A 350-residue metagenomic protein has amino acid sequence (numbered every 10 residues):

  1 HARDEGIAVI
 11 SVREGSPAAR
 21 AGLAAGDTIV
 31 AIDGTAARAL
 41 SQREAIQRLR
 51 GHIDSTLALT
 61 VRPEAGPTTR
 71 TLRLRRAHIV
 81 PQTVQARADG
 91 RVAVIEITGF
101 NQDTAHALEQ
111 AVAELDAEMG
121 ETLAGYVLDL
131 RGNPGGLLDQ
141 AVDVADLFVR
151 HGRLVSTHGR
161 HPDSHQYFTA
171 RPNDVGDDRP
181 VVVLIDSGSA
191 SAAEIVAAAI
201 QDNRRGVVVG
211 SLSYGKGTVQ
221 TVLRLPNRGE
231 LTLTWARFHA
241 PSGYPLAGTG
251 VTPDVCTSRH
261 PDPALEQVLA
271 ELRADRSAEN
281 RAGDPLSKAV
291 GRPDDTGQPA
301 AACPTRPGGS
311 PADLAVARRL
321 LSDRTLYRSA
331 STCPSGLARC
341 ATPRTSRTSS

Functional and structural regions predicted by a protein language model:
H1-A2, I10, A21, L49-G51 (+3 more regions): Replace "in large, NTP-powered and nucleic-acid-processing enzymes" with "in large, NTP-powered factors and other
H1-A31, T35-A39, A236: PDZ/PDZ-like domain segments forming the peptide/carboxylate-binding groove, activating on the N-terminal beta-strands
H1-R3, S11-G15, G51, I97-T98 (+1 more regions): A structural micro-motif recognizing beta-strand termini and the immediately following turn/loop segments
P17, T28, T56-A58, R153 (+2 more regions): Residue-level marker of beta-strand positions
A25-T60, Q140, K216-V222: PDZ domains, with a preference for the canonical peptide-binding region formed by the helix
V30, E44-V84, T234-W235: PDZ-domain C-terminal substructure recognizer with occasional recognition of PDZ-binding tails
V80, Q85-S350: C-terminal "post-core" interaction segments
